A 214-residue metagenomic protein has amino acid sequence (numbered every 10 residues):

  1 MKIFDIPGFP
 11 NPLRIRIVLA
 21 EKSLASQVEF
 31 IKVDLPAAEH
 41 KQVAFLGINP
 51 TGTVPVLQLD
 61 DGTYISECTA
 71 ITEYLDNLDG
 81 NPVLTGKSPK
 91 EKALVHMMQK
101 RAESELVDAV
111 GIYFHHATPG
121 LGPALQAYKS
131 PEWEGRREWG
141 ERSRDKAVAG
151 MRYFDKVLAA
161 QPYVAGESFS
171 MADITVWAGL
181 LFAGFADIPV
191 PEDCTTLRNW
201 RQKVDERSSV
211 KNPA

Functional and structural regions predicted by a protein language model:
M1-E134: GST-like domain detector, emphasizing the conserved glutathione-binding G-site in the N-terminal thioredoxin-like
A102-K203: GST-like fold's C-terminal all-alpha helical module
N212-A214: Short, flexible loop/turn segments with low-complexity composition
